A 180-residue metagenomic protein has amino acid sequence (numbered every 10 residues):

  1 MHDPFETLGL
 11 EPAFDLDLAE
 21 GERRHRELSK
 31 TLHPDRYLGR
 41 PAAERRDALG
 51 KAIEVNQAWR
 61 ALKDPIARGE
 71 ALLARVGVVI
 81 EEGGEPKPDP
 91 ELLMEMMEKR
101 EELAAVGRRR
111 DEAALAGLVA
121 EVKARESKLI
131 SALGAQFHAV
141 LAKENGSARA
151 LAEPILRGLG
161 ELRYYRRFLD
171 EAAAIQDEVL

Functional and structural regions predicted by a protein language model:
M1-L180: C-terminal accessory/regulatory regions appended to core domains
